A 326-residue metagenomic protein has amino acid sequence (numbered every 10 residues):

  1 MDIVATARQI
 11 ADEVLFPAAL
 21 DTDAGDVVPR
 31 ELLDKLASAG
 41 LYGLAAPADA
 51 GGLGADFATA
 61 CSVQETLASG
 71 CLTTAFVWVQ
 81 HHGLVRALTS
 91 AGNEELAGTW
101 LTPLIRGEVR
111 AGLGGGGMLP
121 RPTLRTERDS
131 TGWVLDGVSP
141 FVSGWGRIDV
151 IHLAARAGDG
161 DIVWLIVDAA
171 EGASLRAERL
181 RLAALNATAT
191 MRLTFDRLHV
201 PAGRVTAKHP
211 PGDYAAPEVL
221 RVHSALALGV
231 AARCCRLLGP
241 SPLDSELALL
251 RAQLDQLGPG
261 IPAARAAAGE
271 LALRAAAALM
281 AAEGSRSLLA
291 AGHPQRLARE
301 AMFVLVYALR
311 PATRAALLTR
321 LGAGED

Functional and structural regions predicted by a protein language model:
D2-D49, L53-S62, V222-D326: Alpha-helical interface subdomain recognition
L20, V27-S143: Glycine-rich flavin
L104-I105, E127-R128, S143-R147, A157-D159 (+1 more regions): Solvent-exposed alpha-helices and their adjacent loops that cap or buttress functional pockets in soluble metabolic
V109, P120, R147-D149, D161 (+2 more regions): A generic structural signal for well-ordered coil/turn residues at beta-strand boundaries that shape enzyme active-site
T123-R125, V150-A154, W164-I166, T190-R197: Conserved hydrophobic/aromatic beta-strand scaffold that supports enzyme active sites
T123-T126, W145-R147, V163-W164, L175-R179 (+2 more regions): A short secondary-structure junction signal
V138-E171: DPxDG-like acidic metal-binding loop motif
A177-A252: Glycine-rich beta->alpha junctions and the first turn(s) of the following alpha-helix
